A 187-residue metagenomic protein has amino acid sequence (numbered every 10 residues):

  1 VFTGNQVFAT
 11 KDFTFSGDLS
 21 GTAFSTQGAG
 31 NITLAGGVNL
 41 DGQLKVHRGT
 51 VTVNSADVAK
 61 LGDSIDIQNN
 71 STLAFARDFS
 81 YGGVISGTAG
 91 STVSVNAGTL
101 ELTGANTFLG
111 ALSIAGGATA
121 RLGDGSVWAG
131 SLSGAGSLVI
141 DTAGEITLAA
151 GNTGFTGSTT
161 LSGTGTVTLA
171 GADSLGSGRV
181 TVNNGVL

Functional and structural regions predicted by a protein language model:
V1, F13-G21, N31-T92, T99-S137 (+1 more regions): Surface-exposed loop/turn positions within long extracellular repeat scaffolds, especially the passenger domains
